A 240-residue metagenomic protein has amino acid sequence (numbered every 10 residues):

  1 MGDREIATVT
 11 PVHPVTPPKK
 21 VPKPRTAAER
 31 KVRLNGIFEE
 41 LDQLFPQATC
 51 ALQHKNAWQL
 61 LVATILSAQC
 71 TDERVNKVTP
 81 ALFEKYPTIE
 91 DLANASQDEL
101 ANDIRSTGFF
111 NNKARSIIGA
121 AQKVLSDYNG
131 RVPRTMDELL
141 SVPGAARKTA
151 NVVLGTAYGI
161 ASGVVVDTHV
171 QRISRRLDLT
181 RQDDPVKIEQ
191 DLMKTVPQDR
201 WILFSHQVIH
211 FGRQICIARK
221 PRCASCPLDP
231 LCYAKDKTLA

Functional and structural regions predicted by a protein language model:
M1-P18: Mixed-charge, low-complexity intrinsically disordered regions
T16-A240: Catalytic cores of DNA base-excision repair glycosylases
